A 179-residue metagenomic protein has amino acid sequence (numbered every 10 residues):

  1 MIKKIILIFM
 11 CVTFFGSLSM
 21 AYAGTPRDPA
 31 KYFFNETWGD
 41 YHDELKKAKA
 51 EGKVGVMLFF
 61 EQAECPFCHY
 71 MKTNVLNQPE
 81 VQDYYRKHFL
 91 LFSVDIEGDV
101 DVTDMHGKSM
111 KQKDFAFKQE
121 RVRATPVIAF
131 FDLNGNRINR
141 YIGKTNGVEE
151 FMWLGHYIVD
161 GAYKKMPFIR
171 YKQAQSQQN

Functional and structural regions predicted by a protein language model:
M1-K4: Positively charged n-region of N-terminal signal peptides that target proteins for export
I8-S17: Bacterial N-terminal signal peptides
Y22-K46: N-terminal "domain-start" segment that seeds a small globular fold
E36, V81-M110: Thiol-based oxidoreductase modules, predominantly thioredoxin-like and allied folds used for disulfide exchange
T37-V56, Y85: A short beta-strand-turn-helix
E51-P66, L91: Short active-site neighborhood of thiol/selenol oxidoreductases, capturing the structured segment around
H69-R86: Typically the conserved alpha-helix immediately C-terminal to a functionally engaged Cys/Sec in thioredoxin-like
F115-K164: Non-catalytic, surface beta->alpha helical segment in thiol-disulfide oxidoreductase systems
